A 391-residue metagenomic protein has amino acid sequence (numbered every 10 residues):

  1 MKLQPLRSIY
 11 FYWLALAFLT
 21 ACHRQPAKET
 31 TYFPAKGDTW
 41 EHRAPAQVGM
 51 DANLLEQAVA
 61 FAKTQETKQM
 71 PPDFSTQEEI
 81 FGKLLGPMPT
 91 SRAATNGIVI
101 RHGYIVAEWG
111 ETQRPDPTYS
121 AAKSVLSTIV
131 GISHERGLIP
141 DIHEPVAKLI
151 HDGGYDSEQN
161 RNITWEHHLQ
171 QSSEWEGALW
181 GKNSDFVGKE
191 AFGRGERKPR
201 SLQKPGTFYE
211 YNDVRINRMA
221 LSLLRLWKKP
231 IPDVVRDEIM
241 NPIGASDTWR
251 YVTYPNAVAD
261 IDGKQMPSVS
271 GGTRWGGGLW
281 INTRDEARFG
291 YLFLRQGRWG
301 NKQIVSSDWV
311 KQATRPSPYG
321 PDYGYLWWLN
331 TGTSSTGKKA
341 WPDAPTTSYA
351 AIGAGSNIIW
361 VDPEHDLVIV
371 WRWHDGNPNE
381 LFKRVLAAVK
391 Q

Functional and structural regions predicted by a protein language model:
C22-E111, R136-I139, R225, K229 (+1 more regions): N-terminal leader/targeting segments and the immediately adjacent pre-domain N-terminus
K28, S348-Q391: Structured C-terminal helix/loop/strand segments within mature extracytoplasmic catalytic/sensor domains
E41-H42, K63, T67-P89, T118 (+2 more regions): Active-site-proximal loop and beta-strand segments within enzyme catalytic domains
D51, G103, P117-I142, H168 (+3 more regions): Active-site SXXK
Y104-R114, G177-P255, G277: Catalytic-site signature segments of enzymes, centered on catalytic residues
S124-T128, R215-S222, G277-R298, N357-W373: Active-site-proximal alpha-helical segments within enzyme catalytic domains
R136-W175, W227-G276: Active-site helix/loop module of the DD-peptidase/beta-lactamase fold, centered on the serine-lysine SxxK catalytic
D247, V252, A257-T273, R315-V368: Active-site Gly/Thr loop motif
